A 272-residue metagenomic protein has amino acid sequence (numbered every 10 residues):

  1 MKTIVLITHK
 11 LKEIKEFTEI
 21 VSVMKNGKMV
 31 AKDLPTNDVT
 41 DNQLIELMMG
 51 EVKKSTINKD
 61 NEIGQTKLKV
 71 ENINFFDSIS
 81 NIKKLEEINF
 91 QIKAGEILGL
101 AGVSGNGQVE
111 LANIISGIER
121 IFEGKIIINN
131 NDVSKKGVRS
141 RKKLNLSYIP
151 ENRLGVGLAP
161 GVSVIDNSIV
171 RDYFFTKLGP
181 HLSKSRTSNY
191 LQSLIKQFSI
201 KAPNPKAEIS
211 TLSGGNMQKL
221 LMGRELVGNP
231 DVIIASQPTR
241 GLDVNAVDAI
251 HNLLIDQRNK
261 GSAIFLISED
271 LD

Functional and structural regions predicted by a protein language model:
M1-D272: Glycine-rich phosphate-binding loops of nucleotide-dependent enzymes
